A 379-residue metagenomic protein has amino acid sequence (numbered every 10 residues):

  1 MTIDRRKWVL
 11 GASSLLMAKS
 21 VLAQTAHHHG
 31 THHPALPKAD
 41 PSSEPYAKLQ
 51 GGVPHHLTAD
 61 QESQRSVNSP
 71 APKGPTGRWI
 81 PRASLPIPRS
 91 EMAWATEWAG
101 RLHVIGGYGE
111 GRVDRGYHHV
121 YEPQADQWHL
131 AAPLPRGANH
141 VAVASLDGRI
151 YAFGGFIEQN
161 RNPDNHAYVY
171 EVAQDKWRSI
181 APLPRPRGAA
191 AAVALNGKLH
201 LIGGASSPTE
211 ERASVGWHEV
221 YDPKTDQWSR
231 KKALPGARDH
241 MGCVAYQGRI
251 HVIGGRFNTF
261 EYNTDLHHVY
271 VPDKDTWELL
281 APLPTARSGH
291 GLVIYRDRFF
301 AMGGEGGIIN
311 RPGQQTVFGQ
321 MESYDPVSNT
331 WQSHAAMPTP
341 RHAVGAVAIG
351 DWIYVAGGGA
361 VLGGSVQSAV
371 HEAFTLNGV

Functional and structural regions predicted by a protein language model:
D4, Q24-V379: Kelch-like beta-propeller repeat domains
K7-T25: N-terminal export signals
